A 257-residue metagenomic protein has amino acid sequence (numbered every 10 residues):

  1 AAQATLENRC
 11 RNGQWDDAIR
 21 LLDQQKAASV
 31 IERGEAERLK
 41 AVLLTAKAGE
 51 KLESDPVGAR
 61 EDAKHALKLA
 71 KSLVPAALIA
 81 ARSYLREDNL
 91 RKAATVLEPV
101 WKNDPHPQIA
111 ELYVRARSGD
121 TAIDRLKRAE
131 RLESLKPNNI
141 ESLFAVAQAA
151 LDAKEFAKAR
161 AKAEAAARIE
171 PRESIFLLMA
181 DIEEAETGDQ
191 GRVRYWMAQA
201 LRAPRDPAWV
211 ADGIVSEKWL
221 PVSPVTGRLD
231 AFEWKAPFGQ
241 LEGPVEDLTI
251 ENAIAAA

Functional and structural regions predicted by a protein language model:
A1, E35-A36, A76, I109-A110 (+3 more regions): TPR alpha-solenoid repeat register
E7-A28, D88-Q108, A167-E173, E184-A208: TPR/TPR-like (Sel1-like) alpha-helical repeat modules
C10, K51-L52, K68, Y84-L85 (+3 more regions): Hydrophobic/aromatic side-chain positions at a characteristic register within alpha-helices of tetratricopeptide repeats
D17, G58, P75, R91-K92 (+5 more regions): Alpha-helical positions within canonical tetratricopeptide repeat
L21-D23, A63, A80, L97 (+7 more regions): Inward-facing hydrophobic residues that define packing positions of alpha-helical scaffold repeats
A28-E37, L132: Flexible helix-coil transition and linker loops at the boundaries of alpha-helical arrays
L39-L52, T95-R168: Alpha-helical adaptor scaffolds
R172-A257: C-terminal non-catalytic interaction modules
